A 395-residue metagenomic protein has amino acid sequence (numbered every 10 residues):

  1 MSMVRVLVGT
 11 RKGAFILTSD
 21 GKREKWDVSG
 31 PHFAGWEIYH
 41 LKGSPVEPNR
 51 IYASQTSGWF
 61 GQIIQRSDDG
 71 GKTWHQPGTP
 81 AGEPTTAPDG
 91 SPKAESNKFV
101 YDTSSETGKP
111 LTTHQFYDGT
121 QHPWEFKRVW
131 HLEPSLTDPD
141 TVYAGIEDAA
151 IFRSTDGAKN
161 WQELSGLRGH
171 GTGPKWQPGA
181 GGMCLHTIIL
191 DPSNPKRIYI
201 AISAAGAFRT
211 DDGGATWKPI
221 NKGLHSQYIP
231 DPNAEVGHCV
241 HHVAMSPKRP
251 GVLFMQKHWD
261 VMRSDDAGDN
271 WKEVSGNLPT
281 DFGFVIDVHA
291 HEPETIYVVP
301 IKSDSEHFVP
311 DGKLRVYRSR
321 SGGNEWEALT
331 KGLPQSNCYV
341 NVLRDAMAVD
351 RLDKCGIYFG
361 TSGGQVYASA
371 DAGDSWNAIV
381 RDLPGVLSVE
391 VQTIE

Functional and structural regions predicted by a protein language model:
M1-E395: Extracellular glycan-interacting surfaces
